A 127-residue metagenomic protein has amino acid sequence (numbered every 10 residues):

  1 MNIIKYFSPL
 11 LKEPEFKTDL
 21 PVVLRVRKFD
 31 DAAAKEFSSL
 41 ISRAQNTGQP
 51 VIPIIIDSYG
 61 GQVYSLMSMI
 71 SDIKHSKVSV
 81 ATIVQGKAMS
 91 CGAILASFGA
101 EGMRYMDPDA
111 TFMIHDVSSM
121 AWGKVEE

Functional and structural regions predicted by a protein language model:
M1-A93, S97-E127: N-terminal organellar transit peptides
